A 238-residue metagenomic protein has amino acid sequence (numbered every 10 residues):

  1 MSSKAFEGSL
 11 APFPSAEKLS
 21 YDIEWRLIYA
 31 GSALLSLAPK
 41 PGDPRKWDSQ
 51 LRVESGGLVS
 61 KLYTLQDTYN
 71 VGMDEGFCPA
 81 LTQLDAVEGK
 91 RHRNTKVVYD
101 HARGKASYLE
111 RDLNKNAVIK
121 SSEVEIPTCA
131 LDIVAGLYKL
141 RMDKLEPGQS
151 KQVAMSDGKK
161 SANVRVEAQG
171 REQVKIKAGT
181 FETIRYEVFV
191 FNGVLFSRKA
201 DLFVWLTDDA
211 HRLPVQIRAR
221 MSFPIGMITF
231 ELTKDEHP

Functional and structural regions predicted by a protein language model:
M1-H101, R141-P238: Acidic, serine/threonine-rich low-complexity disordered tracts
T95-R141: Hydrophobic, well-structured mid-protein blocks that either form specific transmembrane helices
